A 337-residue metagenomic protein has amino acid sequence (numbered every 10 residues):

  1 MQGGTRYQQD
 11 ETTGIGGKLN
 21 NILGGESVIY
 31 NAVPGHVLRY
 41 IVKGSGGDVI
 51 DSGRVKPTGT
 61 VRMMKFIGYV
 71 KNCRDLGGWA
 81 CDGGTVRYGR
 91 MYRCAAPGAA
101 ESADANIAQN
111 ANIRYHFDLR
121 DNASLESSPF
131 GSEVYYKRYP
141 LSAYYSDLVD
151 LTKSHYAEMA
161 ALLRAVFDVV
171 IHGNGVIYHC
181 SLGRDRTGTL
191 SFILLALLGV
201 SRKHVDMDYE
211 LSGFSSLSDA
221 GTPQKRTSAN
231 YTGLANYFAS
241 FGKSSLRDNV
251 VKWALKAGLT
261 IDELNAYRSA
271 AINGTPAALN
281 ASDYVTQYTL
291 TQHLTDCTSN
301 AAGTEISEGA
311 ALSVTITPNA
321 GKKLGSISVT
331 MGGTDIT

Functional and structural regions predicted by a protein language model:
M1-V176, T189-T286: Cys-dependent protein tyrosine phosphatase-like superfamily
I15-L19, C297-G303, G333-T337: Low-complexity "stalk/linker" and mucin-like segments enriched in Ser/Thr/Pro/Ala/Gly
I29-Y30, G303, I316: Hydrophobic core positions of the immunoglobulin-like beta-sandwich fold
C180: Short cysteine clusters
G183: Substrate/cofactor-recognition hotspot
Q287-E305: Short, solvent-exposed loop/edge segments of extracellular or virion-exposed proteins
A311-T337: Surface-exposed interfaces of beta-sheet-rich extracellular modules
